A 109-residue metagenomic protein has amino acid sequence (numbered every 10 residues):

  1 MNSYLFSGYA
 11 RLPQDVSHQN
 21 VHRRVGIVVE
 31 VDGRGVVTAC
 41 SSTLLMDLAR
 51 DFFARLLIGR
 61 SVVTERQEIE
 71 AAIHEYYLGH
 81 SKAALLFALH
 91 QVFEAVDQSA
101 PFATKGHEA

Functional and structural regions predicted by a protein language model:
M1-Y9: Short, compositionally biased leader-like segments
Y9-D15: Short polar catalytic/cofactor-binding loops
D15-A109: Active-site- and interface-proximal helix/loop "cap" or "latch" segments in soluble metabolic and energy-transducing
